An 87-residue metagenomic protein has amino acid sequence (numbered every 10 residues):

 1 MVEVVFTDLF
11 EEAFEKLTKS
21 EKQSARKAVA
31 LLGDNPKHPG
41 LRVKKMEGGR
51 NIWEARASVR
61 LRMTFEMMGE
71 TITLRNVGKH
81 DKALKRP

Functional and structural regions predicted by a protein language model:
M1-E12, K16-Q23, R56-P87: Enriched for short, Lys/Arg-rich terminal
K22, R26-A30: Short, well-structured alpha-helical segments
A30-A55: A short, surface-exposed loop/turn module that caps and links secondary-structure elements
